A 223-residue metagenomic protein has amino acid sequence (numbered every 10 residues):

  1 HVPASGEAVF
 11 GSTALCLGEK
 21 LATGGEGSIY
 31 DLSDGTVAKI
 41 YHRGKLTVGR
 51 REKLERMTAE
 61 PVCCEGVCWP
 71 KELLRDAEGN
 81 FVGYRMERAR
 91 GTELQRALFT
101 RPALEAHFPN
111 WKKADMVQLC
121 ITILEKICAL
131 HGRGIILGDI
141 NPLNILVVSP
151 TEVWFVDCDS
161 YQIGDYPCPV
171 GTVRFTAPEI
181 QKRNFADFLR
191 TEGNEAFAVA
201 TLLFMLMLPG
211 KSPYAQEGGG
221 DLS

Functional and structural regions predicted by a protein language model:
H1-T47, C63, D76: ATP-binding glycine-rich phosphate-binding loop
E55-V67: Structural motif at the C-terminus of the N-lobe alphaC helix and the adjacent alphaC-beta4 loop of the Hanks-type
C68-L119: Conserved structural core of kinase catalytic domains
I127, H131-V148: Catalytic-loop of the protein kinase fold
N144-C158: Conserved protein kinase catalytic/activation segment
P167-N184: Conserved activation segment of eukaryotic-like protein kinases, specifically the C-terminal portion of the activation
L189-A200: Activation loop
N194, L203-S223: Conserved C-lobe activation region of Hanks-type protein kinase-like domains
